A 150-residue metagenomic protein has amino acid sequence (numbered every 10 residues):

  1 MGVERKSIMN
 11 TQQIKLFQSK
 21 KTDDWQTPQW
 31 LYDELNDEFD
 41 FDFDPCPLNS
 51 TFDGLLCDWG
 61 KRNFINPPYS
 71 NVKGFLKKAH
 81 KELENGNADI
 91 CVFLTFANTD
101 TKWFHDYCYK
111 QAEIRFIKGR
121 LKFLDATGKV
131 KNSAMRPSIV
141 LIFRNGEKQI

Functional and structural regions predicted by a protein language model:
G2-I150: Class I S-adenosyl-L-methionine-dependent methyltransferase catalytic core
